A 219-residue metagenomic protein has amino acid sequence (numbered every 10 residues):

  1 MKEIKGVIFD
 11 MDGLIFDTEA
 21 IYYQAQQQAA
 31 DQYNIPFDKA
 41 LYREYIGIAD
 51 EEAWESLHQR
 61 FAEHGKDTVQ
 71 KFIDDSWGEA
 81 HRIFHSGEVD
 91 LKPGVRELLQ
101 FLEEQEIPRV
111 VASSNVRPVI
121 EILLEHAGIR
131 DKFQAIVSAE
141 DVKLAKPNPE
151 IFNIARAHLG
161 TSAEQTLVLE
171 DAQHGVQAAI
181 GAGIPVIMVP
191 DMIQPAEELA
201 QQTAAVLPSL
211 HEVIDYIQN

Functional and structural regions predicted by a protein language model:
M1-E44: Active-site neighborhood of HAD-like aspartate-dependent phosphohydrolases
M1-K5, Q100-E103, V116-N219: Asp-based, Mg2+/Mn2+-dependent phosphohydrolase catalytic module
Y22-A25, I46-D50, F72-S76, A80 (+1 more regions): Hydrophobic/aromatic residues within well-ordered alpha-helical segments
Q28-Y33, E97-I107: A short, Lys/Arg-enriched amphipathic alpha-helix followed by its capping loop at the start of a domain
A29-A30, A49-H64, L123, A155-R156: Helix-loop "lid/cap" segments that line or gate small-molecule binding pockets
Q32-I35, F61-G65, Q105, G128-K132 (+1 more regions): Short helix-capping segments at alpha-helix termini
P36, H58-E97, Q105: Metal-dependent phosphoesterase signature
